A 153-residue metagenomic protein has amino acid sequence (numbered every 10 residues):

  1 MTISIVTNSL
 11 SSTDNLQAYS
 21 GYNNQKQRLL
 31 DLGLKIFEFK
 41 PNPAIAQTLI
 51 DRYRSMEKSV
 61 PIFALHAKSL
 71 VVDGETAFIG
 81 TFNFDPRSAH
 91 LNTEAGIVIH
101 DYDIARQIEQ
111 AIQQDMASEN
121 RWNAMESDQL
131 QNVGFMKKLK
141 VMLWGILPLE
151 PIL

Functional and structural regions predicted by a protein language model:
M1-L153: PLD/PLD-like phosphodiesterase catalytic module centered on the HKD motif
